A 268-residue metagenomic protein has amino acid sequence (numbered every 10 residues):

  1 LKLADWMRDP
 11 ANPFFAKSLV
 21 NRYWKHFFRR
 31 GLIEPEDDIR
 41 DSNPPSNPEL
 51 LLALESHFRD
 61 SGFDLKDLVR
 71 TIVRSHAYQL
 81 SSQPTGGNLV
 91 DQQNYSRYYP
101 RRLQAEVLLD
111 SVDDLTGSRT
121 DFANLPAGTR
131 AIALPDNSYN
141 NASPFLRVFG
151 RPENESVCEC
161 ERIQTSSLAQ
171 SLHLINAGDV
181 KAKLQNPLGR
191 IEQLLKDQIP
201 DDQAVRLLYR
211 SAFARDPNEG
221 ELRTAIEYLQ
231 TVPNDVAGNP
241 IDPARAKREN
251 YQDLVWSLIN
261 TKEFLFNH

Functional and structural regions predicted by a protein language model:
L1-A123, P152, E159-E161, K181-N250 (+1 more regions): Primarily short, surface-exposed interaction patches in extracytoplasmic proteins
L80, P100-L103, P135-S143, G178: A generic short-segment signal for beta-strand/edge and adjacent turn/coil regions
T116, T120-Y139, P144-H173: Long, His/Glu/Asp-enriched segments that create or flank divalent metal/ion-associated functional microenvironments
L168-N176, V180-Q185: Catalytic cores of secreted or luminal carbohydrate-active enzymes
L254: Globin-like tetrapyrrole-binding proteins
